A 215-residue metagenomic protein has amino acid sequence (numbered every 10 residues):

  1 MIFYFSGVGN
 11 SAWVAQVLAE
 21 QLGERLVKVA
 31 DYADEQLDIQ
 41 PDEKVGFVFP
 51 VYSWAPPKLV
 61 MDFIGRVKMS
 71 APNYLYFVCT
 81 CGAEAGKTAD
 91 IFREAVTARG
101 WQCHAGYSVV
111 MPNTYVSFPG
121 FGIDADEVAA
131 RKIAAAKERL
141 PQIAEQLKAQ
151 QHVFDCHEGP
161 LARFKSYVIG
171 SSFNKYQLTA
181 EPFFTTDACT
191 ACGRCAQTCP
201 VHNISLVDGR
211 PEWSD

Functional and structural regions predicted by a protein language model:
I2, S6-W13, V17-F49, S53-F173: FMN-binding flavodoxin-like domain, especially the glycine-rich phosphate-binding loop
Q40-D42, A71-P72, T179, T185 (+1 more regions): Residue-level preference for short coil/turn positions at secondary-structure junctions
P50, P57, P182-F183, P211: Proline-rich low-complexity regions
F154-E158, Q177-F183, D187, A196-Q197: Reductase modules of NAD(P)H-dependent flavoproteins
G170-E181, D208-R210: Short Cys/His-rich Zn2+-coordinating modules
F184-T185, T190-D215: Iron-sulfur cluster-binding cysteine motifs and their immediate structural context in ferredoxin-like electron-transfer
